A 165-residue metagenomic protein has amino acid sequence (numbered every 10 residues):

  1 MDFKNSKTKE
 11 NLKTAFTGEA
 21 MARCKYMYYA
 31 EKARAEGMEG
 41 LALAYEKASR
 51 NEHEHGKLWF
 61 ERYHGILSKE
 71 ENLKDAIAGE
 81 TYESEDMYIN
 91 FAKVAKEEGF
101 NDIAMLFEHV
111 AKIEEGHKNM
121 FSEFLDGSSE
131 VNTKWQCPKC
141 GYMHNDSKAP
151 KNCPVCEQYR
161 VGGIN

Functional and structural regions predicted by a protein language model:
M1-N165: Non-heme di-metal
